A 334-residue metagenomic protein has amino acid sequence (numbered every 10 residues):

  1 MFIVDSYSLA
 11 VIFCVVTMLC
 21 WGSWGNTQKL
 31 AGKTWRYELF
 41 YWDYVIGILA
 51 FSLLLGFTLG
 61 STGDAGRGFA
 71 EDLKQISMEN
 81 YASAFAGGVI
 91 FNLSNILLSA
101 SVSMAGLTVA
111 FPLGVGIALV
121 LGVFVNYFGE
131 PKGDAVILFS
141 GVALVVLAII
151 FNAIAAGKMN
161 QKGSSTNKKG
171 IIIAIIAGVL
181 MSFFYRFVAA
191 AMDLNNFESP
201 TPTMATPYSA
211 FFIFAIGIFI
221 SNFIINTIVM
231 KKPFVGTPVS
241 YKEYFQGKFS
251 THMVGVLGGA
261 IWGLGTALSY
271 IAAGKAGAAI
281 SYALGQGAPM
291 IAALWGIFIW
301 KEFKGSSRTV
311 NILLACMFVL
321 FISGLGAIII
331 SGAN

Functional and structural regions predicted by a protein language model:
M1-N334: Polytopic alpha-helical membrane proteins, predominantly small-molecule transporters/carriers
